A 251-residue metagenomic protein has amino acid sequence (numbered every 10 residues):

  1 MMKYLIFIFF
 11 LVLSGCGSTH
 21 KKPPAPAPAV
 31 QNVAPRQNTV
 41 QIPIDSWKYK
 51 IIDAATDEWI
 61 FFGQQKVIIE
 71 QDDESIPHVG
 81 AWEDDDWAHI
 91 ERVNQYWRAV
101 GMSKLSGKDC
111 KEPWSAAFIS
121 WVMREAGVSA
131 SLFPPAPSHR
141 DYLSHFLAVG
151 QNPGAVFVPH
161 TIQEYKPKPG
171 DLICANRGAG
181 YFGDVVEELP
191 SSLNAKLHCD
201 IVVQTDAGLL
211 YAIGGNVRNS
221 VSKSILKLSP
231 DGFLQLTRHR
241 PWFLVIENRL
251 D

Functional and structural regions predicted by a protein language model:
M1-M2, I173: Short hydrophobic/aromatic-rich beta-strand motifs
M2-I8: Sec-dependent signal peptide recognition, specifically the positively charged N-region followed immediately by
K3, T19-H20: Large, modular interaction/toxin scaffolds in secreted and membrane-associated proteins
V12-G15: C-terminal motif of bacterial Sec signal peptides marking the signal peptidase cleavage site
H20-S131: N-terminal capping segments
K66-E70, L132-P135, V185-V186, K223-I225: Short, solvent-exposed loop/turn and secondary-structure capping segments
P135-R218: ...with weaker cross-activation on analogous glycine-rich loops/strands in unrelated enzymes
N216-D251: Low-complexity, Gly/Ser/Thr/Pro-rich intrinsically disordered linker/tail segments
